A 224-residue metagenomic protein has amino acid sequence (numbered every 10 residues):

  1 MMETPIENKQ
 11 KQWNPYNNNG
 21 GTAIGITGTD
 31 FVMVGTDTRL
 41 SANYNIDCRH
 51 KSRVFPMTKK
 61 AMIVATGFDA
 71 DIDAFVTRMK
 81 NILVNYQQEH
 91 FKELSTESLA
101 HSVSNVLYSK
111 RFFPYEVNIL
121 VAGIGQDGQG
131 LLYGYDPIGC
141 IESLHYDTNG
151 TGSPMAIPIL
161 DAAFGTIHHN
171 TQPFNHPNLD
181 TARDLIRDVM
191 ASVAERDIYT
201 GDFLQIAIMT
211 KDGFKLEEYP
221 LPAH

Functional and structural regions predicted by a protein language model:
M1-H224: Long, low-complexity N-terminal extensions
